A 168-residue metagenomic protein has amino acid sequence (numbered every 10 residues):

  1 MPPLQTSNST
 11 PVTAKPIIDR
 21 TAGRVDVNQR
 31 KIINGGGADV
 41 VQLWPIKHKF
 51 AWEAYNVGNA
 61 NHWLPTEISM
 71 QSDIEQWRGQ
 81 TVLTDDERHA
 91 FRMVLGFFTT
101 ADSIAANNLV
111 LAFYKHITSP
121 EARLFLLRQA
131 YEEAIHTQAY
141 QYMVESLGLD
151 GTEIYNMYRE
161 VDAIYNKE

Functional and structural regions predicted by a protein language model:
P2-E168: Non-heme di-metal
